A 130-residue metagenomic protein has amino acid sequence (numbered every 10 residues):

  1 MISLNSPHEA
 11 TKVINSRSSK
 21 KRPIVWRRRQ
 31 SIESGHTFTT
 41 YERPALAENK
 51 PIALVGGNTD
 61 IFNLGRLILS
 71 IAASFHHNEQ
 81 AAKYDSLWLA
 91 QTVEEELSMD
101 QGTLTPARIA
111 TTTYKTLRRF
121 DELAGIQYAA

Functional and structural regions predicted by a protein language model:
M1-I2, P7, V25-R27: Short metal-coordination and nucleic-acid-contact micro-motifs, chiefly zinc-binding Cys/His arrays
P7-T11, F38: Cys/His-rich microdomains that often coordinate metals
V13-N15: A structural signal for short, hydrophobic beta-strand segments that form beta-sheets in beta-rich/all-beta domains
R17-W26: Short linker/helix segments within small regulatory modules
S19, S31, L54: Acidic surface patches and DE-rich sequence motifs
R27-Q30, S70: Alpha-helical scaffold elements adjacent to nucleotide-binding pockets in ATP/GTP-utilizing enzyme cores
Q30-E48: Short metal-binding segments enriched for Cys and/or His
E42-A130: Charged, amphipathic alpha-helical regulatory modules used for macromolecular assembly or allosteric control
